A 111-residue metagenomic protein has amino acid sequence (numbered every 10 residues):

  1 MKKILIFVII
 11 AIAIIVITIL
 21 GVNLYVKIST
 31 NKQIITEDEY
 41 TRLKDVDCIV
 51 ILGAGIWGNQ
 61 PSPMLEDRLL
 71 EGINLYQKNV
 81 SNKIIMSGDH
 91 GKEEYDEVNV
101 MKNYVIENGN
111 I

Functional and structural regions predicted by a protein language model:
K2-D38: N-terminal type II signal-anchor transmembrane helix that functions as the membrane-insertion/stop-transfer segment
V26-I111: A structural signal for short, hydrophobic/glycine-enriched beta-strand patches
